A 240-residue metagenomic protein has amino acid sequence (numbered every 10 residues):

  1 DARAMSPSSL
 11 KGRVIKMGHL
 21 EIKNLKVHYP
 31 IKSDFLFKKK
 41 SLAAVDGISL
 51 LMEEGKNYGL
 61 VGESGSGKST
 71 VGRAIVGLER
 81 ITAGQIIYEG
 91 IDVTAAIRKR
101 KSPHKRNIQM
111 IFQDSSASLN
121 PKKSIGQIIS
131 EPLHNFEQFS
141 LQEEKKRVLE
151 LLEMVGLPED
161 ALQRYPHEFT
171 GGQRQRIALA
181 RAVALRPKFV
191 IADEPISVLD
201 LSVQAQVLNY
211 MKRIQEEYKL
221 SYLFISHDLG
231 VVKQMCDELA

Functional and structural regions predicted by a protein language model:
L36-K39, V93-Q109, Q127, N135: ABC ATPase NBD coupling module
V76: Helix-to-loop junction immediately C-terminal to a conserved catalytic motif
G84-D92: Conserved ABC transporter NBD signature motif
I129, L179, V207: Hydrophobic anchor residue at the start of the ABC signature
Q142-D160, R213: Conserved ABC ATPase "signature" region
Y165-F169, Q173: Conserved ABC ATPase signature
A184-K188: A short, proline-enriched helix->beta-strand linker immediately N-terminal to the Walker B motif in ABC-type P-loop
